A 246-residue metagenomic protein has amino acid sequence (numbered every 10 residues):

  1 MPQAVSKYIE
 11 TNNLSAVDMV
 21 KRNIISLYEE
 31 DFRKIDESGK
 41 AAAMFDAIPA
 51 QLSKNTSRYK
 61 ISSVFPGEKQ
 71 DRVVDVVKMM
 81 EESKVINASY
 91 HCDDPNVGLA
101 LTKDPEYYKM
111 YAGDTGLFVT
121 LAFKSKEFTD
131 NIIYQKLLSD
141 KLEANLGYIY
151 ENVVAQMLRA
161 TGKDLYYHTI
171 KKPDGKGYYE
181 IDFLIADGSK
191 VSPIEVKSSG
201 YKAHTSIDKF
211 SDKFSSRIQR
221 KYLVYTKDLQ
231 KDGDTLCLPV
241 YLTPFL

Functional and structural regions predicted by a protein language model:
M1-S53: Interdomain motor-coupling "hinge/lid" segment immediately C-terminal to the ATP-binding subdomain of NTP-driven enzymes
Q3, K7, S26-E30, K34 (+4 more regions): Generic structural "secondary-structure junction" signal
K7, K34, K54-N55, Q70-D71 (+1 more regions): Phosphate-coordinating catalytic segments in nucleotide- and nucleic-acid-processing enzymes
K34-S38, S63-Q70, A144, Y148: Conserved phosphate/pyrophosphate-binding and hydrolysis machinery centered on Walker-type P-loop NTPases, extending
A41-F45, Q70, V74-V77: Short, well-structured alpha-helical segments
P49, G67, S83-V85: Glycine-rich, aromatic-lined ligand/substrate-binding cores of catalytic and carbohydrate-binding domains
L52-V64: Short acidic, hydrophobic short linear motifs in intrinsically disordered regions
D75, M79-L246: A cross-kingdom feature that marks ATP-driven nucleic-acid transaction machinery
